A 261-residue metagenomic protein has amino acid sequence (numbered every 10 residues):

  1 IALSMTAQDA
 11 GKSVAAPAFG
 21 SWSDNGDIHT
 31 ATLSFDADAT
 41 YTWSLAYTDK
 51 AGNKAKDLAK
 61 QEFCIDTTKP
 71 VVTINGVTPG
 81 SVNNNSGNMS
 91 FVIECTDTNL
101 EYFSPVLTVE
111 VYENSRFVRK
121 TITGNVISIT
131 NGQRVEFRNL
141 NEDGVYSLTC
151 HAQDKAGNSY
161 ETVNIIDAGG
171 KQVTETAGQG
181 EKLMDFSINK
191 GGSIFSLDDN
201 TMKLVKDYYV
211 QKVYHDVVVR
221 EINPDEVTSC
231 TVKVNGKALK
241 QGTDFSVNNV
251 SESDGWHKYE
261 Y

Functional and structural regions predicted by a protein language model:
I1, G87-F91, V213-V217: Structural beta-strand segments of beta-rich domains
D9-A15, T96-S104, E221-T228: Extracellular acidic loop/turn motifs
N25-A31, I127-E136, S251-E260: Aromatic sugar-binding surface patches on proteins that engage polysaccharides or sugar-phosphate polymers
A39-W43, G144-L148, H257-Y259: Exposed beta-strand face motif in extracellular beta-rich ectodomains
D49, K60-P70, N164-G191: Flexible, low-complexity linkers/stalks enriched in Thr/Pro that connect modular domains
A51-L58, K155-V163: Short, exposed coil/turn segments at beta-strand boundaries within extracellular/luminal domains
G80-G87, F195-V213: Short, solvent-exposed loop/linker segments at the N-terminal edge of repeated beta-sheet extracellular domains
